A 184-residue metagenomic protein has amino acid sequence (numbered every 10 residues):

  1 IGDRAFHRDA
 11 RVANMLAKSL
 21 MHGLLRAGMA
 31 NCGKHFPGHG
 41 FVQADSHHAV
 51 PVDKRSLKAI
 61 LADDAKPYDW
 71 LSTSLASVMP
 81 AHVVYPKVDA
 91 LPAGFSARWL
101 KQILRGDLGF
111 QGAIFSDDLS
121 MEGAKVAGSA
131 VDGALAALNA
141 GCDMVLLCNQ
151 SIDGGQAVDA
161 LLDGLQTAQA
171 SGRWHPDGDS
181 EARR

Functional and structural regions predicted by a protein language model:
I1-R4: A glycine-rich phosphate/pyrophosphate-binding beta-strand-loop-alpha-helix module
R8-H175: Second-shell residues forming the walls of enzyme active-site clefts
H175-R184: Short, intrinsically disordered, charge-balanced linker/junction segments flanking boundaries in proteins
